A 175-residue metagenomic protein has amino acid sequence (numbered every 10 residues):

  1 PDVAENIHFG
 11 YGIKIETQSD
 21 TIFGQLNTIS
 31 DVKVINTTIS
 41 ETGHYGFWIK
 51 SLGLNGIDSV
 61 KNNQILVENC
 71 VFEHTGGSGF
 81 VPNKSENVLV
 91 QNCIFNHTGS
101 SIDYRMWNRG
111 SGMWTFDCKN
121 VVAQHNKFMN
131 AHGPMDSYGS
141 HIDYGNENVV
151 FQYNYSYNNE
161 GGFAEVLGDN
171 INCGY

Functional and structural regions predicted by a protein language model:
V3-Q25, E41-D58, H74-P82, D103-T115 (+3 more regions): Extracellular beta-strand/beta-solenoid scaffold signature
I29-V34, N62-E68, V88-Q91, V121-Q124 (+2 more regions): All-beta strand scaffolds that present successive hydrophobic residues in beta-strands
D31, K84, D117-N120, Y144: Residues at flexible loop/coil and secondary-structure boundary positions
G43-N69, S85-V88, N92-I94: Extended low-complexity acidic/polar segments
N63, S85, C93, T115-C118 (+3 more regions): Polar/charged side chains located within well-ordered beta-strands of beta-rich proteins
K127, D136-I142, N148-V150, Y155: Extended non-membrane alpha-helical scaffolds
